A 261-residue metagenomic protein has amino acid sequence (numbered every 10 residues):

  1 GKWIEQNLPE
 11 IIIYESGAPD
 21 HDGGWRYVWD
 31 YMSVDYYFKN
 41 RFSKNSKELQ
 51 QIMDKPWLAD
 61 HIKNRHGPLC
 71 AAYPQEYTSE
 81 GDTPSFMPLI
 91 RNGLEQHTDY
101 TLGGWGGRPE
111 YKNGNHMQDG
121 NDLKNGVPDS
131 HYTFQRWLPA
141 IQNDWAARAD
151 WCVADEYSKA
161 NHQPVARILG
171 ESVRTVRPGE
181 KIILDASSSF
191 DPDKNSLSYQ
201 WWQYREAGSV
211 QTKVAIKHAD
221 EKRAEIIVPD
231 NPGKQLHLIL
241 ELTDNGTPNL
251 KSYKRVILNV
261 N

Functional and structural regions predicted by a protein language model:
G1-I183, S189-V210, E225: N-terminal acidic, glycine/proline-rich low-complexity segments
S209-I216, Y253: Long mid-to-C-terminal assembly/interaction modules of large eukaryotic proteins
H218-G233: Solvent-exposed segments in extracellular or luminal domains encompassing
K234-L238: Exposed beta-strand face motif in extracellular beta-rich ectodomains
T243-N249: Short, solvent-exposed loop/turn segments at the edges of extracellular beta-sandwich modules
N249-V256: Extracellular and select intracellular beta-sandwich modules with Ser/Thr-enriched, small-residue motifs on
I257-N261: Short beta-strand edge segments in extracellular beta-sheet folds
